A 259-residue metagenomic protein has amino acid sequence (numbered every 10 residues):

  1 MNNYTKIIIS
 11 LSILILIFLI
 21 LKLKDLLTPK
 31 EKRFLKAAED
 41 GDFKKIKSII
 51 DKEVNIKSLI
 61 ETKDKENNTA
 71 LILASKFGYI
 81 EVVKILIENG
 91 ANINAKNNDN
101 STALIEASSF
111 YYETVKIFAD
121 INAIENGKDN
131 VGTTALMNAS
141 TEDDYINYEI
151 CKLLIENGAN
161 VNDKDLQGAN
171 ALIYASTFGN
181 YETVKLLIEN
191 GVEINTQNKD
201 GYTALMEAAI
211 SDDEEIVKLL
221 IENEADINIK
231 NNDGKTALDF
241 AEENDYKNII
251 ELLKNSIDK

Functional and structural regions predicted by a protein language model:
N2, K6-K52, K65, N255 (+1 more regions): Intrinsically disordered, low-complexity regulatory segments in ankyrin-centric signaling systems
K36-D42, L73-Y79, E106-Y112, N138-N147 (+3 more regions): Ankyrin repeat A-helix N-terminal signature
D42-D51, Y79-I87, Y111-D120, D144-I155 (+3 more regions): Ankyrin repeat structural motif
V54, S58, A91, A123 (+4 more regions): Ankyrin-repeat C-terminal turn/loop position
I227-K259: Leucine-rich solenoid repeat scaffolds
